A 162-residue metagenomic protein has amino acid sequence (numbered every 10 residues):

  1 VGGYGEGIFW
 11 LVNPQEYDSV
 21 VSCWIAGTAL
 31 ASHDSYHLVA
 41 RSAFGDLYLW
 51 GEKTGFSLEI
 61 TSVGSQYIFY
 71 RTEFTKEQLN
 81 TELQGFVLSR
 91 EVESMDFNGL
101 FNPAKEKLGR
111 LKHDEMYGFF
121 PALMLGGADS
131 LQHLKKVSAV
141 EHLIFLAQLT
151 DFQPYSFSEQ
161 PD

Functional and structural regions predicted by a protein language model:
V1-L58, G118-D162: A surface-exposed partner-binding patch
E16-C23, Q78, E82, D96-G99: Exposed alpha-helical structural elements
K53-F56, T75-Q84, G99-R110, Y155-D162: Short, highly charged low-complexity linear segments
L58-D96: Compact, glycine/acidic-enriched structural inserts
L83-V137: Mixed-charge (acidic/basic) macromolecular-recognition segments
